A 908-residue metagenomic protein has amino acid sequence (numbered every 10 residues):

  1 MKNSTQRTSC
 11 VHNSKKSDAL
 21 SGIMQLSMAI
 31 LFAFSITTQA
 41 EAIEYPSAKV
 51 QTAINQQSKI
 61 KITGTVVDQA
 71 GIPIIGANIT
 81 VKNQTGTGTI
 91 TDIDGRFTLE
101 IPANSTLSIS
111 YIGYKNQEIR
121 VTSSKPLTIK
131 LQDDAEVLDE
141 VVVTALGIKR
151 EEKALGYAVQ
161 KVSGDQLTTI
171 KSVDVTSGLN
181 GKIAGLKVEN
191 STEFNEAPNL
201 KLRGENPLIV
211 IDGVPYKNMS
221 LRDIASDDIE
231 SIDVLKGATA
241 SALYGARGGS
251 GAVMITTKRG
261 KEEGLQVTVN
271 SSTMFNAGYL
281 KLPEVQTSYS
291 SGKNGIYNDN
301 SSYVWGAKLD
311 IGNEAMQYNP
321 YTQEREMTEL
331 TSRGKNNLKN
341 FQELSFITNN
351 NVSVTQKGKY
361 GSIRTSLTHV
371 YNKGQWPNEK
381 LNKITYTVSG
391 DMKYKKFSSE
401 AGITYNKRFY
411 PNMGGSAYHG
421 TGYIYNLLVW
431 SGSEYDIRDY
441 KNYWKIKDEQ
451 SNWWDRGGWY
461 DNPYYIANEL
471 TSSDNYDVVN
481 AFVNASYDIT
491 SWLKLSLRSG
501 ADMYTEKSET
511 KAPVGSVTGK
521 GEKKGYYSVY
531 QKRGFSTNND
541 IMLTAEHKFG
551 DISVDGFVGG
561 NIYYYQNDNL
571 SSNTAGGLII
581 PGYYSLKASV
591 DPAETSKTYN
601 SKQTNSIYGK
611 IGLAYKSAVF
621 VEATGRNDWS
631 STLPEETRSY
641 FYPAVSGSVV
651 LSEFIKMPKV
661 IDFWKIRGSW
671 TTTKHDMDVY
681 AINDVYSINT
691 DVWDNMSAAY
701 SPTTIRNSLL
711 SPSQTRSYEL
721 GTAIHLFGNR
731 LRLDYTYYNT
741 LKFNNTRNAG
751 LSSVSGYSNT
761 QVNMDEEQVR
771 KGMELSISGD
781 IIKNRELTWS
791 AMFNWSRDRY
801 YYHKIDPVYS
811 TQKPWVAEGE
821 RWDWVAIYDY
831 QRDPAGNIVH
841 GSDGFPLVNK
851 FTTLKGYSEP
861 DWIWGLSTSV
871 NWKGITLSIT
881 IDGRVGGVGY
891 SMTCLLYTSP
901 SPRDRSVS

Functional and structural regions predicted by a protein language model:
M1-T387, Y394-E400, N480, W789: Short, small/polar-rich motifs associated with maturation and membrane association, primarily at protein termini
I101, G204, G248, Q356-Y360 (+7 more regions): A generic beta-sheet turn/junction motif
V137, E262-S332, G374-E379, T385-V478 (+9 more regions): Surface-exposed loop/interface segments of Gram-negative outer-membrane beta-barrel transport/assembly proteins
T257, V352-Q356, Y386-M392, A481-Y487 (+10 more regions): Residues on the lipid-exposed face of transmembrane beta-strands in outer-membrane beta-barrel proteins
L367-K373, V621-L633, G668-W670: Transmembrane beta-strand segments that form the barrel wall of outer-membrane beta-barrel proteins
E635-S639: Short glycine/threonine-rich loop-to-helix capping motif typified by GTGT followed within a few residues by an Asp-Pro
S858-G889: Glycine-rich, aromatic-lined ligand/substrate-binding cores of catalytic and carbohydrate-binding domains
